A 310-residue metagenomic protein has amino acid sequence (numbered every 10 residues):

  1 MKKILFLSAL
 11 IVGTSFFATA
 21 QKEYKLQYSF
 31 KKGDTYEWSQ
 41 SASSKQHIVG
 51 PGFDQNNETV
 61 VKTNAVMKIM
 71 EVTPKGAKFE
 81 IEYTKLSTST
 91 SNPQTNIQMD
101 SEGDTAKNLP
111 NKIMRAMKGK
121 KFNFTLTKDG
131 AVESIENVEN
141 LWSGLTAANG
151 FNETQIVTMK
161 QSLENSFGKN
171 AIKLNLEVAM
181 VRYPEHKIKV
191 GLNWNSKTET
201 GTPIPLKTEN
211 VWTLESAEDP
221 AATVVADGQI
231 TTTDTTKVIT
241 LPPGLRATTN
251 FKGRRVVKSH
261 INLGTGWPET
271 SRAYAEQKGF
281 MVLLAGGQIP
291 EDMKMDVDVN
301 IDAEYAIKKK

Functional and structural regions predicted by a protein language model:
M1-L26: Bacterial Sec-dependent N-terminal signal peptides
Q21-K310: Signature of exported/secreted
